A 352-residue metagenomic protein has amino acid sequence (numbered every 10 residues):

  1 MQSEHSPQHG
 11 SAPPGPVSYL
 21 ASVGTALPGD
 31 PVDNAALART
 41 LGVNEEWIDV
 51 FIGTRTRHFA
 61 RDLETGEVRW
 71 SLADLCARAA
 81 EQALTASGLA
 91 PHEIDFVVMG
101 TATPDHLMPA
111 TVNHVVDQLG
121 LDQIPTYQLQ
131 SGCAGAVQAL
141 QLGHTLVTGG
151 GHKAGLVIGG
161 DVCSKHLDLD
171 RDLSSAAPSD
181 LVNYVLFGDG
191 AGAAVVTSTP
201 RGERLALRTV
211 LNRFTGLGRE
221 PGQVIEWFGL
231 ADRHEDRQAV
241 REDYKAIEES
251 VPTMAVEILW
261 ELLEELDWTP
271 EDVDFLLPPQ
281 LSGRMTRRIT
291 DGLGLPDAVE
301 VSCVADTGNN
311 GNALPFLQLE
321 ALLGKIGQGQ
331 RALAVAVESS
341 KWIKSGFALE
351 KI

Functional and structural regions predicted by a protein language model:
Q2, P104-H114, G160-A177, R213-A231 (+2 more regions): Active-site-adjacent elements of ketosynthase-type condensing enzymes
Q2-R69, L173-E248, A348-I352: Condensing-enzyme catalytic core mediating Claisen C-C bond formation in acyl metabolism
H5, R69, A73, A77 (+5 more regions): Claisen-condensing/thiolase-fold acyl-transfer catalytic domains that form or cleave C-C bonds in fatty acid
G15-P16, P91-D95, L121-P125, G149-G155 (+6 more regions): Short coil/turn connectors at secondary-structure junctions
L20, G66-G132, V137, E265 (+1 more regions): Conserved beta-ketoacyl condensing-enzyme motif
V32, M108-A110, Q141, H166-R171 (+1 more regions): Short acidic, glycine/serine/threonine-rich loops at helix termini
Q130, G155-D161, F187, V196 (+1 more regions): Short beta-strand segments
T148-G188: Flexible, glycine-rich active-site loops centered on histidine and acidic residues that chelate a metal or position
